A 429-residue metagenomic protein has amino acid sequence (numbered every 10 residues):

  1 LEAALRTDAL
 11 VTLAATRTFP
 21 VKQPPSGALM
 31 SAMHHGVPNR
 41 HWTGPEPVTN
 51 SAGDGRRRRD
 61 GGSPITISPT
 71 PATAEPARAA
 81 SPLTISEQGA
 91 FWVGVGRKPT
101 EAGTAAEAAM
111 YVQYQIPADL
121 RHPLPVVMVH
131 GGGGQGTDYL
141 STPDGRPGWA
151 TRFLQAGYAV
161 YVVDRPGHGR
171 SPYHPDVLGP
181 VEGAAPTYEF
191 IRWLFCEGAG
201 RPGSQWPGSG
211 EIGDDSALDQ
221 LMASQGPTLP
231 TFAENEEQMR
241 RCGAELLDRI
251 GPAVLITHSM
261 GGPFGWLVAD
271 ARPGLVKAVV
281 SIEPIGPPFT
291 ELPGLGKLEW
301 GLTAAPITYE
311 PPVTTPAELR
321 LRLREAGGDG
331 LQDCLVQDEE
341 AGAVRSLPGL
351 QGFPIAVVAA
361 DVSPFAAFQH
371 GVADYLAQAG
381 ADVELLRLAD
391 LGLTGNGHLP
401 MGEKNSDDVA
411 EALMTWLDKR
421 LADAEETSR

Functional and structural regions predicted by a protein language model:
E75-R121: N-terminal cap/lid segment of alpha/beta-hydrolase-fold proteins
H122-G131: Short beta-strand element of the alpha/beta-hydrolase
G132-D144, A150, R170, F289 (+1 more regions): Short substrate-entry loop that stabilizes the transition state in hydrolases
R146-Y173: Conserved alpha/beta-hydrolase
P207, D215-G226, F232-V254: Conserved acidic catalytic loop of the alpha/beta-hydrolase fold
I256-G265: Gly/Ala-rich beta-loop-alpha elbow adjacent to hydrolase catalytic centers
V357-A359: Short beta-strand/loop motif that positions the catalytic acidic residue of the alpha/beta-hydrolase fold
G395, L399-R429: Catalytic active-site module of serine/aspartate enzymes centered on a nucleophile-bearing elbow/loop
